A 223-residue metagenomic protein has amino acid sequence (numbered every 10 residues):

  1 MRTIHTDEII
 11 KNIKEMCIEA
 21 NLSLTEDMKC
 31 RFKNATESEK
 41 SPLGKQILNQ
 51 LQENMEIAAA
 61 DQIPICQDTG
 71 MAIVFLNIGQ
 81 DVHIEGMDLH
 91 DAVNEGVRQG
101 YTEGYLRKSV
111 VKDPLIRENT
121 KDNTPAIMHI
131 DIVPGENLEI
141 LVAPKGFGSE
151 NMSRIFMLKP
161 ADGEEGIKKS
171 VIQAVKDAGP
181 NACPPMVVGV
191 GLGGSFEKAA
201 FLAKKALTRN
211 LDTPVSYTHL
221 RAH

Functional and structural regions predicted by a protein language model:
M1-L48: Acidic/polar, glycine-rich intrinsically disordered N-terminal extensions of enzymes
L24-F32, P42-L48, Q62, E103-I116 (+2 more regions): Flexible, glycine/charged-enriched surface loops at secondary-structure junctions
M28-G79: N-terminal low-complexity or amphipathic/hydrophobic leaders
P64-I78, M128-G146: Short beta-strand elements
V74-V133: A generic, well-ordered mixed alpha/beta core segment in the N-terminal half of proteins
V82-G86, P114-I116, M152-E165, S216-Y217: Flexible, glycine/proline-enriched loop segments at strand-loop-helix junctions that form or flank small-ligand binding
V142-N210: Conserved mixed alpha/beta catalytic, RNA-binding, or beta-rich assembly cores of soluble enzyme, regulatory
T218-H223: Conserved small/polar residues in nucleotide/adenosyl-binding loops
